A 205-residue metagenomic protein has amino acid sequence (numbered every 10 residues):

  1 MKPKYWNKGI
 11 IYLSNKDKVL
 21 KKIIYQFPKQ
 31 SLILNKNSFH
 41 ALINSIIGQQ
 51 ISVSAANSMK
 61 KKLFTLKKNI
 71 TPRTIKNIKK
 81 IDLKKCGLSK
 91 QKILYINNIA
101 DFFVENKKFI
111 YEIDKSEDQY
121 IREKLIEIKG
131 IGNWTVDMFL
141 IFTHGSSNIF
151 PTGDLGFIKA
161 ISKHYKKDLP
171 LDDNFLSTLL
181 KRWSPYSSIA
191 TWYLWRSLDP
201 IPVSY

Functional and structural regions predicted by a protein language model:
M1-K29, D114, D118-Y120, N133-F142 (+1 more regions): C-terminal accessory module of base-excision DNA glycosylases/AP lyases that mediates lesion recognition and DNA
K16-V19, I23, I51-S52, A56-E127 (+1 more regions): Alpha-helical ds-nucleic-acid-binding substructure associated with the helix-hairpin-helix region of base-excision DNA
Y25-S38, N69: Helix-loop segments that flank and shape redox-cofactor active sites
L32-H40, G87-Q91, L180-S187: Structural motif
K36-Q50: Alpha-helical scaffold segments that form or flank carboxylate-/histidine-based iron centers
F39-I43, I75-K79, E117-I121, F157 (+1 more regions): N-terminal alpha-helical segment
E105, I128, H144-N148: Histidine/lysine/aspartate-rich catalytic loop segments that bind and position anionic ligands
